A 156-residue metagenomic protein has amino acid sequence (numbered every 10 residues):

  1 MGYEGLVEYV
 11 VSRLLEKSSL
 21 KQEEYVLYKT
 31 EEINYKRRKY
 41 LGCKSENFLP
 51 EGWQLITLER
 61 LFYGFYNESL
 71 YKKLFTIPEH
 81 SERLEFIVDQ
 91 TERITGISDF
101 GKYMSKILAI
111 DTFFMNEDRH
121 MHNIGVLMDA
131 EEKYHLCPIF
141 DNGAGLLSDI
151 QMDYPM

Functional and structural regions predicted by a protein language model:
M1-L70: Conserved ATP-binding subdomain of kinase catalytic cores across diverse folds
S18, E82-S148: Conserved kinase catalytic-core segment
N47-L108: ATP-dependent phospho-/nucleotidyl transfer catalytic cores
S148-M156: Primarily interfacial, aromatic-capped hydrophobic alpha-helices that serve as membrane anchors
